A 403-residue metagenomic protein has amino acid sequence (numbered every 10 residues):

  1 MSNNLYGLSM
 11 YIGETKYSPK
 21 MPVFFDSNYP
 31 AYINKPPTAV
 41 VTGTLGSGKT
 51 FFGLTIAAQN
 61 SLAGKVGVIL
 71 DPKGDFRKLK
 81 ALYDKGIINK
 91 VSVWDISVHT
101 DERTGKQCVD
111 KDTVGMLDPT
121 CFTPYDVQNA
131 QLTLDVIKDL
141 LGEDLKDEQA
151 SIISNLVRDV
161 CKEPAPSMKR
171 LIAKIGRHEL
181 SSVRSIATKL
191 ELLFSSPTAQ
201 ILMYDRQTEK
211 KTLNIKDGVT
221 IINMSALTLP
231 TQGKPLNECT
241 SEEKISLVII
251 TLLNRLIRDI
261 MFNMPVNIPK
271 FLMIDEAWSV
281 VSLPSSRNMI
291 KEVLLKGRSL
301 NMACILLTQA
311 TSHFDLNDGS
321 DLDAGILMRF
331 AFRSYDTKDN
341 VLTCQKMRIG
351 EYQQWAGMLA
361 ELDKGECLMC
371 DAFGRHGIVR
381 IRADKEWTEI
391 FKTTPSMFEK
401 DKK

Functional and structural regions predicted by a protein language model:
M1-T44, I56, E386-T388, M397-K400: Basic- and hydrophobic-enriched, low-structure N-terminal and domain-boundary segments that flank ATP-binding catalytic
S2-Y11, T15-P19, A57-A58, A63-K65 (+3 more regions): P-loop NTPase motor domains
P22-D26, P36, K234-S241, V341: Short, polar loop/linker segments at the starts of domains and inter-domain junctions
A39, Y125-V127, D135, L141-I152 (+2 more regions): P-loop NTPase motor core of the ASCE superfamily
K49: Conserved lysine of the Walker
F52: Hydrophobic positions on the alpha1 helix immediately C-terminal to the Walker A/P-loop
L307-T308: H-loop/switch region of ABC-family ATPase nucleotide-binding domains
